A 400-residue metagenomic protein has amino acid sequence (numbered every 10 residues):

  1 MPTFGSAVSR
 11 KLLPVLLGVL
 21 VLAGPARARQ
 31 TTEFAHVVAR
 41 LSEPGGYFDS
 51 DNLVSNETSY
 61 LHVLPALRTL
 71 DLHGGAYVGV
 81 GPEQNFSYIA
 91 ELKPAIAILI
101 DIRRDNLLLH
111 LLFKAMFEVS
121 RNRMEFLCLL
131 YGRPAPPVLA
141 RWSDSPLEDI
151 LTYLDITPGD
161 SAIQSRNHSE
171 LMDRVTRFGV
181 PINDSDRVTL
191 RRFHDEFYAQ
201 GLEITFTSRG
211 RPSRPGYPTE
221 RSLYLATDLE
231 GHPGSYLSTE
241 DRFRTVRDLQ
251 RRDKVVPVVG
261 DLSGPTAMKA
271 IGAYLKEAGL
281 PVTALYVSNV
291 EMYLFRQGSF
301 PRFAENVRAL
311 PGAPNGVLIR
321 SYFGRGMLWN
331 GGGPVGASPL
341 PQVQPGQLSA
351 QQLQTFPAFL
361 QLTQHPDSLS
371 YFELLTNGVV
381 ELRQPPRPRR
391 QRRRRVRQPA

Functional and structural regions predicted by a protein language model:
M1-P14: Bacterial N-terminal signal peptides that target proteins for export
K11-A23: Bacterial N-terminal signal peptides
A26-A28: Boundary at the C-terminal end of the N-terminal hydrophobic targeting segment
V54-L72: Conserved alpha-helix/loop element of class I SAM-dependent methyltransferases that forms part of the SAM/SAH-binding
L72-E83: Conserved class I S-adenosyl-L-methionine
Q84-L92: Conserved SAM-binding loop of SAM-dependent methyltransferases across substrates and taxa, primarily the Class I
I98-V256, H365, Y371, L375-P388: Class I S-adenosyl-L-methionine-dependent methyltransferase module
G201-R397: Alpha-helical subdomain
